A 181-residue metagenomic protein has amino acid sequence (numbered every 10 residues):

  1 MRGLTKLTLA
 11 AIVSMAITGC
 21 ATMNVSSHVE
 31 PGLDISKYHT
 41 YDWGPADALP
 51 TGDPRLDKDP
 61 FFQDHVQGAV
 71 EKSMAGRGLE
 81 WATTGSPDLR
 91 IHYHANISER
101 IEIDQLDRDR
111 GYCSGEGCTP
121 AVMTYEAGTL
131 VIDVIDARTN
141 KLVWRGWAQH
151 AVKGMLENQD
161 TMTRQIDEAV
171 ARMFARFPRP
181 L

Functional and structural regions predicted by a protein language model:
M1-C20: Sec-dependent bacterial lipoprotein signal peptides
G3, C20-K72, S86, L181: A structural "domain/chain start" motif
A21-S36, G76, V122-T129, V134-L181: C-terminal/domain-edge helix-coil "capping" segments
M23, R77, P87-K141: Surface-exposed short loop/turn segments
W43, Y93, W144-W147: Tryptophan-centered motif/residue detector
A48-P50, N96-R100, T139, Q149-K153: Solvent-exposed loop/turn segments at secondary-structure junctions within structured extracellular/periplasmic domains
G52-F61, G78-E80, A121, G154-D160: Second-shell loop/turn segments in exported
